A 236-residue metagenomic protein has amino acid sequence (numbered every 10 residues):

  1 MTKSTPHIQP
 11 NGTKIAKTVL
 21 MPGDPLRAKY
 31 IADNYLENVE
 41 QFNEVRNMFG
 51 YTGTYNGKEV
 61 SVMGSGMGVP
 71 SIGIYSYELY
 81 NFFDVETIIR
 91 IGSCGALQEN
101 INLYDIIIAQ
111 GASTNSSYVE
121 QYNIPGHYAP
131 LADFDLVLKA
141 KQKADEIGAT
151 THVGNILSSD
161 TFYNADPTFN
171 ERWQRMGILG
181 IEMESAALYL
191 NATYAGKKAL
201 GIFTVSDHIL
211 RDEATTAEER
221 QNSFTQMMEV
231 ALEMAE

Functional and structural regions predicted by a protein language model:
M1-P130, F134-D135: Metabolite-binding pocket within alpha/beta catalytic cores that recognizes anionic/polar moieties
P25, G95, A112, L157-F162 (+2 more regions): Glycine-rich beta-alpha junction loops
H127-M176: Active-site rim beta-loop-alpha module in soluble metabolic enzymes
K139-I147, N191, V230-M234: Generic non-transmembrane alpha-helical segments
F162-L190, G196-K198: C-terminal accessory segment of soluble enzyme catalytic cores
A186-E219: Zn-dependent metallopeptidase/amidohydrolase metal-coordination segment
I209-E236: His/Asp/Glu-rich mid-to-C-terminal helical/loop segments that flank catalytic regions of hydrolases
